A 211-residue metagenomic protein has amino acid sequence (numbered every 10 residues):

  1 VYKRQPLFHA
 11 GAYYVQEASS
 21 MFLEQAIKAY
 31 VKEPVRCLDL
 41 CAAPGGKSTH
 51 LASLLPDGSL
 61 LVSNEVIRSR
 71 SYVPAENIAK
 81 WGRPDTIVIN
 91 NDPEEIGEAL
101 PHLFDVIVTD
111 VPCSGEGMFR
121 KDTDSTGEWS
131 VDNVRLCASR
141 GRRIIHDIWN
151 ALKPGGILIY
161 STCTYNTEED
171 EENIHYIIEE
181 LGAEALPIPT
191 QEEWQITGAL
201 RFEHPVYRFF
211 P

Functional and structural regions predicted by a protein language model:
K3-P211: S-adenosylmethionine
